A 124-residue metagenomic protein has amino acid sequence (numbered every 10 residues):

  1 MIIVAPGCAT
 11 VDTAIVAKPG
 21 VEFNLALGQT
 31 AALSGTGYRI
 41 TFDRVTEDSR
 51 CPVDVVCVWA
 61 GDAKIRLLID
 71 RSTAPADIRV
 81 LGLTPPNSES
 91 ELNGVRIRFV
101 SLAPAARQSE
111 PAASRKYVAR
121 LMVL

Functional and structural regions predicted by a protein language model:
V4-G7: C-terminal motif of bacterial Sec signal peptides marking the signal peptidase cleavage site
A9-D12: Bacterial signal peptide processing site
I15-S34: Post-signal peptide N-terminal segment of mature Sec-exported envelope proteins
Q29, T36-Y38, G61-I65, N93-V95 (+1 more regions): Envelope-exposed proteins and targeting segments
A32-G37, D70-A76, E89-G94: A short, structured loop/turn motif at beta-sheet edges
R39-L83: Mature extracytoplasmic domains of secretory-pathway proteins
G82-S101: Short Fe-S-cluster ligation motifs
S101-R115, R120-V123: Short, exposed beta-strand-loop hairpins at the edges of beta-sheets in extracellular/periplasmic proteins
